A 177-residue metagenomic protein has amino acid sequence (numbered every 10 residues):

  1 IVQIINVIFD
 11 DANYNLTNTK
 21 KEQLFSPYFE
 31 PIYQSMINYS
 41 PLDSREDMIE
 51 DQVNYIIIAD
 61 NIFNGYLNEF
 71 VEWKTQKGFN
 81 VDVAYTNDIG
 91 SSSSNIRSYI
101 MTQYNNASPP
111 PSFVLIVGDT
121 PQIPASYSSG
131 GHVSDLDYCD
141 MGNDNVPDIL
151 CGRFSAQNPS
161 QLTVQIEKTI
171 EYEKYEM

Functional and structural regions predicted by a protein language model:
I1-M177: Cysteine-dependent hydrolase recognition
